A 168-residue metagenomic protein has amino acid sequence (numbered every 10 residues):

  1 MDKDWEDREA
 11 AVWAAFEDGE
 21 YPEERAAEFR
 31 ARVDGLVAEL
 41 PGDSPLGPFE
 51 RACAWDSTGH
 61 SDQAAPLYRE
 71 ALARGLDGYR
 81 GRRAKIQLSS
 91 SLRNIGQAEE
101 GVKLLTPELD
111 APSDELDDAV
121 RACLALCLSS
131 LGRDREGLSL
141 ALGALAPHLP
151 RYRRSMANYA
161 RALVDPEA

Functional and structural regions predicted by a protein language model:
E23-A26, S61, A98, D134: TPR-repeat structural position
A26-D34, A65, L72, V102 (+3 more regions): Tetratricopeptide repeat
D43, R80, E115-L116, H148 (+1 more regions): Structural signature of alpha-solenoid helical repeat junctions
L46-D117: Alpha-helical adaptor scaffolds
C53, S90, C123-L126, A162: Residue-level recognition of tetratricopeptide repeat
S57, N94, S130, A162-P166: Register position in tetratricopeptide repeats
S129-R151, R161: TPR/TPR-like (Sel1-like) alpha-helical repeat modules
